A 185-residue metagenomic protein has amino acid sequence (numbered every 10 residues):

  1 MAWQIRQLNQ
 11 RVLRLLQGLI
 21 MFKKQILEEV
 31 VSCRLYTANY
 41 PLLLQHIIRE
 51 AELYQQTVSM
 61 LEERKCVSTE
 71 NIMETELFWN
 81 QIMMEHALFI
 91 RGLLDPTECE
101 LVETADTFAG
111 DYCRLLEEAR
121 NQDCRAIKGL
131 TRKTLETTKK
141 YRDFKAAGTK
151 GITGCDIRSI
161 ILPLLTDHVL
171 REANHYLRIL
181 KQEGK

Functional and structural regions predicted by a protein language model:
M1-K185: Surface-exposed peri-terminal alpha-helical interaction modules
